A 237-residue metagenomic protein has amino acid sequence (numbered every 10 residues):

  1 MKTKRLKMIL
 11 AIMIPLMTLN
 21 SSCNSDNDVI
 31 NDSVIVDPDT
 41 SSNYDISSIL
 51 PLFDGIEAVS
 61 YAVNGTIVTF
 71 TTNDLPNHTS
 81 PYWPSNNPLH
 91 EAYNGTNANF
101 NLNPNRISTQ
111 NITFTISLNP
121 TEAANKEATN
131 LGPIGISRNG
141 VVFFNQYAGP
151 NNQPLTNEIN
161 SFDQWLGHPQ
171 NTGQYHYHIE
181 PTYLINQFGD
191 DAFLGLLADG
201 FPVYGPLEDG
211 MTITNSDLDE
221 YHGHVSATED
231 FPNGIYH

Functional and structural regions predicted by a protein language model:
K2-I9: Bacterial N-terminal signal peptides that target proteins for export
T18-S22: C-terminal motif of bacterial Sec signal peptides marking the signal peptidase cleavage site
N27-T156: Solvent-exposed N-terminal domain segments of exported/luminal and surface proteins
N43-I46, Y221-H237: Long, compositionally biased interface segments
I116, S137-V142, N171-L184, F231-H237: Extracellular/lumenal glycan-associated surfaces
L155-F162, Q170-S216: Short helix-loop boundary/capping segments
N160-G167, L218-S226: Short, recurring structural edge motifs at helix starts
